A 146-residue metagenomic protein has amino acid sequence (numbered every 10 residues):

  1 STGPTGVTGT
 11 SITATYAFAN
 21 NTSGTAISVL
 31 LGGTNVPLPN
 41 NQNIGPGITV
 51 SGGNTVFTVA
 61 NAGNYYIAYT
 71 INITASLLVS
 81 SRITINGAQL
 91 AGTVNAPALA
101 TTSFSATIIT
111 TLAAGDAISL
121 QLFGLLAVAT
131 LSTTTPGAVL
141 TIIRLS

Functional and structural regions predicted by a protein language model:
P4-S146: Extracellular jelly-roll beta-sandwich "head" domains, especially the C-terminal globular C1q domain
